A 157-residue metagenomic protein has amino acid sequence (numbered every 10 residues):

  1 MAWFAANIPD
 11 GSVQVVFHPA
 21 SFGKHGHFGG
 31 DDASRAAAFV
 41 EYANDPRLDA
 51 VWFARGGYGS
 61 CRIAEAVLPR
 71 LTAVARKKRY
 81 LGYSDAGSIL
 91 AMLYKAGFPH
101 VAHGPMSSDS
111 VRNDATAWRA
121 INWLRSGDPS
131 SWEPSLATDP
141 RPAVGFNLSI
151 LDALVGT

Functional and structural regions predicted by a protein language model:
M1-R47: ATP/NTP phosphate-donor binding region
L48-A50, R76-Y80, P140: Short active-site oxyanion
W52-C61, Y83: N-terminal glycine-rich "phosphate-gripper" loop used for MgATP/nucleotide binding and carboxylate activation
G59-C61, I89-L90, D152: Short, well-ordered alpha-helical microsegments
I63-A64, M92-K95, N113-A115: Short acidic, glycine/serine/threonine-rich loops at helix termini
L68-M92, H100-M106: Short, acidic/small-residue loops that bind anionic groups at enzyme active sites
F98-G156: Conserved anion/nucleotide-ligand pocket segment
